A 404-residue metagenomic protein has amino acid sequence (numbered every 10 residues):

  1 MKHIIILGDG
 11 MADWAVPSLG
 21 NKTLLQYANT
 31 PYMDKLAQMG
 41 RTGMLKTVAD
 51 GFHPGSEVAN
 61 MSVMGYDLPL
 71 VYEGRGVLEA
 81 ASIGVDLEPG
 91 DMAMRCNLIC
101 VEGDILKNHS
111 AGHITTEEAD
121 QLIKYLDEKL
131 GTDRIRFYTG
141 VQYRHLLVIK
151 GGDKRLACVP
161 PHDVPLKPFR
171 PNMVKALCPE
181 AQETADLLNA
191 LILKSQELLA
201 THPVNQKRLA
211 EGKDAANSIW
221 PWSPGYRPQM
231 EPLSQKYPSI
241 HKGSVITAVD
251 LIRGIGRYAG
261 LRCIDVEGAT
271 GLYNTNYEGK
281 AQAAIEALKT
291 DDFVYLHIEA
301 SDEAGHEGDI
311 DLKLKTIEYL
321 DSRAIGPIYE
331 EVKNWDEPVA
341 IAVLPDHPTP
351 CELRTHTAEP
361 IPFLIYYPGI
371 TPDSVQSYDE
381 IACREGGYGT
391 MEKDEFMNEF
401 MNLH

Functional and structural regions predicted by a protein language model:
M1-H404: Feature captures the catalytic ectodomains and active-site-proximal regions of enzymes that hydrolyze or transfer
